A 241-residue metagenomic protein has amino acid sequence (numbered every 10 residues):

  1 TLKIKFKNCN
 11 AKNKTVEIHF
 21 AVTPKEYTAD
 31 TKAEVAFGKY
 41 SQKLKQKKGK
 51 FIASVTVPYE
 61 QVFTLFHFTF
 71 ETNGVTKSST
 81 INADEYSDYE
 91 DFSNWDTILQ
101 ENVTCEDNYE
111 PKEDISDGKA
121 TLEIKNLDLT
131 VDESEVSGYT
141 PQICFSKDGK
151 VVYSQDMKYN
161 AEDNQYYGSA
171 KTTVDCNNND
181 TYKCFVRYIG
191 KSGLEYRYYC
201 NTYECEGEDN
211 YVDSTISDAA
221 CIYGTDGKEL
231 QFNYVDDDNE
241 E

Functional and structural regions predicted by a protein language model:
T1-H19, N82-D132: Extracellular ectodomain segments of secreted/surface proteins
F6-Y59: Domain-scale macromolecular recognition modules
N10-V16, Y27-A29, K47, E60-V62 (+3 more regions): Solvent-exposed loop and beta-edge segments used for protein-protein assembly and interaction
V22-P24, F70, N126, Y188: Hydrophobic beta-strand positions in extracellular immunoglobulin-like domains
A33-F37, E60-N82, P141-C144, N177-L194: Short, aromatic- and glycine-rich surface loops/edge beta-strands on solvent-exposed regions
A53-Q61, A170-C176: Short, hydrophobic beta-strand segments
G74-K77, S87-E90, K147-K150: Surface-exposed loop/turn elements that mediate protein-protein interactions on large endomembrane-trafficking
V103-E241: Extracytoplasmic/luminal low-complexity segments enriched in Pro/Gly and acidic/polar residues that act as flexible
